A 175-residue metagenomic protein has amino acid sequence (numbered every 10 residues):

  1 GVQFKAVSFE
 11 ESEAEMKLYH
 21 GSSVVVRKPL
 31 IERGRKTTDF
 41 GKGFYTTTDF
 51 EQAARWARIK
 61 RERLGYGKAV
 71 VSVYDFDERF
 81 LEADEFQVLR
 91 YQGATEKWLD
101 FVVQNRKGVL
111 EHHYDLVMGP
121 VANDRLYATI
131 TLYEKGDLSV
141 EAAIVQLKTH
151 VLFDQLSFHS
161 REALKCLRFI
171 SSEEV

Functional and structural regions predicted by a protein language model:
F4-E15, V26-R27, T38-D39, R55 (+1 more regions): Conserved NAD+-utilizing ADP-ribose enzyme module
A14-T47: Short N-terminal edge-element motif at the start of the domain
